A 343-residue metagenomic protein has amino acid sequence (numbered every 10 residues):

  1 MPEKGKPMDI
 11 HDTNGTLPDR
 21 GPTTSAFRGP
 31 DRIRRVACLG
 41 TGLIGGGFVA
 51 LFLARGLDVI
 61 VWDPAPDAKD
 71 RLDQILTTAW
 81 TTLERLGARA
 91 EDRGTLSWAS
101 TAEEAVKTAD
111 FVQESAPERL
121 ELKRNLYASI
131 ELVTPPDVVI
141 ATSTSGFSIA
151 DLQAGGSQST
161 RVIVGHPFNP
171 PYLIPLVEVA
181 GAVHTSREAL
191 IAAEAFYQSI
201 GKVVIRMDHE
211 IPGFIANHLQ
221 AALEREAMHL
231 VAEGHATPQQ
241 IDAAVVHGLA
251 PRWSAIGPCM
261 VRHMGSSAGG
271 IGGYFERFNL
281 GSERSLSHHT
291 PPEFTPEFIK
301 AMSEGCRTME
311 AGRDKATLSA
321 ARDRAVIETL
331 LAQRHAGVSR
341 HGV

Functional and structural regions predicted by a protein language model:
P2-D31, R55, K202, E233 (+1 more regions): NAD(P)-dependent Rossmann-like dehydrogenase/reductase catalytic/cofactor-binding core
K4-R85: NAD(P)+-binding Rossmann beta1-loop-alpha1 motif at the extreme N-terminus of oxidoreductases
R55-L57, V179-E210, A221-R252: Internal alpha-helical scaffold of NAD(P)-dependent oxidoreductase catalytic cores
V59, V112, I140-A141, V162: Hydrophobic/aromatic residues located in beta-strands of well-ordered beta-sheets within soluble catalytic
P64-D67, T82-V139: Rossmann-like NAD(P)-binding element
L72, L76, I130, L152-Q153: Hydrophobic packing residues within well-ordered alpha-helices of enzyme cores
T142-H209, G213, N217-H218: Rossmann-fold dinucleotide-binding core
